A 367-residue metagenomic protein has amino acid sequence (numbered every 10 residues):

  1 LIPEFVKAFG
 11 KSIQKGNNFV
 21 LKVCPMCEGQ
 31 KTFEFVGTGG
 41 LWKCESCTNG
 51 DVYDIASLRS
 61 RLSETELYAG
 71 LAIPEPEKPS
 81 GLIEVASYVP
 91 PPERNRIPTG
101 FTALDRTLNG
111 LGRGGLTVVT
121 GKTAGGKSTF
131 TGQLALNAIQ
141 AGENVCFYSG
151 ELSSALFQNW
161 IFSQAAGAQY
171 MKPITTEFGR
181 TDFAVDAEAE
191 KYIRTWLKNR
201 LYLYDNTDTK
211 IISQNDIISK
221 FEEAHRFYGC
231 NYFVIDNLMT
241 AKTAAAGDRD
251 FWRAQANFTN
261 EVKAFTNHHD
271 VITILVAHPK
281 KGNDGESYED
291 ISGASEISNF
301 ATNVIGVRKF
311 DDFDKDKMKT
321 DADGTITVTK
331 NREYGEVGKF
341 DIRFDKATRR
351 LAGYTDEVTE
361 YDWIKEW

Functional and structural regions predicted by a protein language model:
L1-P76: N-terminal structured subdomain of primase-like DNA metabolism proteins
E77-Q169, K191: The Walker A/P-loop phosphate-binding site
E143-G247: Conserved inter-motif catalytic segment of the P-loop NTP-binding fold
V145, T273, V304-G306: Short, well-ordered beta-strand core segments
R194, N215-C230, G247-R249, A264-H269 (+1 more regions): C-terminal regions of RecA-like/P-loop NTPase motor modules
D208-I211, T243-A256, G285-E289: Flexible beta-alpha connector loops of hexameric P-loop NTPases
I217, A254-E261: Hydrophobic alpha-helical membrane-association signature
V234-I235, V271-H278: Structural recognition of the conserved hydrophobic beta-strand(s) that form the central parallel beta-sheet of P-loop
